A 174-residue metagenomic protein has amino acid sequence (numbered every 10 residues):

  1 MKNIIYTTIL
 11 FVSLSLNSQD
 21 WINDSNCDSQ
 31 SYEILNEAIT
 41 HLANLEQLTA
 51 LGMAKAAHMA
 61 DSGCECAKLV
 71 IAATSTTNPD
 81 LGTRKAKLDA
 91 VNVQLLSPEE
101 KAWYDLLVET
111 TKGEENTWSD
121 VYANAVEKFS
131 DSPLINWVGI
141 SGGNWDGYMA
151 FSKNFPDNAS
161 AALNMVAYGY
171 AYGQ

Functional and structural regions predicted by a protein language model:
I4-L14: Sec-dependent N-terminal signal peptides
Q19-E33, V91-E100, S152-P156: TPR-adjacent "capping" and linker segments in tetratricopeptide-repeat scaffold/adaptor proteins
C27-M53, A60, Y104-E114: Alpha-helical segment of the N-proximal tetratricopeptide repeat
Q30, G63-C66, P98, F129-I135 (+1 more regions): Residue-level recognition of tetratricopeptide repeat
L42-A43, L69-T77, T110-G113, G143-N144 (+1 more regions): Specific register positions within alpha-helical solenoid repeats of the TPR/Sel1-like families, i.e., one
V70-I71, V138, M165: Canonical tetratricopeptide repeat
G82-L95, E115-V126, D146-N158: Alpha-helical repeat scaffolds
